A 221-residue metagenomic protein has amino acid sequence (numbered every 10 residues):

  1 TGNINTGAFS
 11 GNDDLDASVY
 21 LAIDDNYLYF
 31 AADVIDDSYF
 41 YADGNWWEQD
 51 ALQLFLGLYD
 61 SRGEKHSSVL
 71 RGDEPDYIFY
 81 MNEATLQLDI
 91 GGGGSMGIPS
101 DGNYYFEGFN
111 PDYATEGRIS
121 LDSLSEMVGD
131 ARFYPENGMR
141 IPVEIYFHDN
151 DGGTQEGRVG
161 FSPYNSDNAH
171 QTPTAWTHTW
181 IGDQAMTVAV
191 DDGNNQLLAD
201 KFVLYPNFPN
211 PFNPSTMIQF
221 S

Functional and structural regions predicted by a protein language model:
T1-V190, D200: Structural preference for beta-rich elements and adjacent junctions enriched in aromatics
D191-F208, F212-S221: Glycine-centered coil/turn sites that cap beta-strands in beta-rich domains
